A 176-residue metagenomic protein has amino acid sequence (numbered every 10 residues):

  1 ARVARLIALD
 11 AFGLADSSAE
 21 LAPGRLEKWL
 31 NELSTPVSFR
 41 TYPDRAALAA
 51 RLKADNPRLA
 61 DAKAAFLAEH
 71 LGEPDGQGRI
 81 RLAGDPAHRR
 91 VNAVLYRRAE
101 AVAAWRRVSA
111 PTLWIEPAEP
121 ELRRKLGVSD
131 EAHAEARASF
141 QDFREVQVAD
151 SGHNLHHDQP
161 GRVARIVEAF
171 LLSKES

Functional and structural regions predicted by a protein language model:
A1-V3, E20-G24, G127-E131, P160-V163: Short, glycine/charged-enriched secondary-structure capping and boundary segments
V3-A4, A110: A short helix->loop->beta-strand "cap" motif at the edges of active sites that frequently abuts
A4-R45: Flexible "cap/lid" loop of the alpha/beta hydrolase fold
L14, L122, N154: Active-site loop signature of alpha/beta-hydrolase-fold enzymes
Y42-R124: Alpha/beta-hydrolase
R106-S151: Conserved loop-alpha-helix segment in the C-terminal half of the alpha/beta-hydrolase fold that carries the catalytic
V148-P160, A164: Catalytic histidine-centered segment of alpha/beta-hydrolase-like enzymes
I166-K174: C-terminal alpha-helix
